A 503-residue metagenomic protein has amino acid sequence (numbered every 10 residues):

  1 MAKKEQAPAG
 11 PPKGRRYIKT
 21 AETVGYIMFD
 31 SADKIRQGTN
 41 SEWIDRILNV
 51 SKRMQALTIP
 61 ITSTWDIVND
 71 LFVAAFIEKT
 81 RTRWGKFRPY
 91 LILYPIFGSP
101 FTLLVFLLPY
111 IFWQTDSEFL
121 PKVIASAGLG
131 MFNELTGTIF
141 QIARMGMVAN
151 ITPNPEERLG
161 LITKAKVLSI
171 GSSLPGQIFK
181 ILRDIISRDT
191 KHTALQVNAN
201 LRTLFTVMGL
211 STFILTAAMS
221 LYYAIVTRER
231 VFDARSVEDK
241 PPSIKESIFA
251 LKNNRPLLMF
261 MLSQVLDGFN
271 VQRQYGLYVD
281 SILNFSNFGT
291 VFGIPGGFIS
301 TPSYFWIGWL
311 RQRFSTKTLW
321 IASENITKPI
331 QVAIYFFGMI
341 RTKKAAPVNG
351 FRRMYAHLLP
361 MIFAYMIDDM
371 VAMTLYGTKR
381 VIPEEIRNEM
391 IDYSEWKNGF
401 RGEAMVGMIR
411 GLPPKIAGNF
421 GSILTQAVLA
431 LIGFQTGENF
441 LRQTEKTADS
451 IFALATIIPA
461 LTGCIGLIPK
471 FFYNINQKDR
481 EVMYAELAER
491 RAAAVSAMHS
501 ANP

Functional and structural regions predicted by a protein language model:
A2-P503: Membrane-embedded alpha-helical bundles of multi-pass transporters/translocases, especially carrier/permease families
